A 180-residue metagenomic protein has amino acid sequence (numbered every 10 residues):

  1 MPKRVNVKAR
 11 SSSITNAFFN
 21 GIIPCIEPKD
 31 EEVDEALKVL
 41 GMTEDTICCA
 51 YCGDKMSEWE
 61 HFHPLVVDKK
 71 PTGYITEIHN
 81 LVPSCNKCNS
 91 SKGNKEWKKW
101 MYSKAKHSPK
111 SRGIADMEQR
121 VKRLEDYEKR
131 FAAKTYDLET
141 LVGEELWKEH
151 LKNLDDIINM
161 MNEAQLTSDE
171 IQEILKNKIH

Functional and structural regions predicted by a protein language model:
M1-C48, K69-K70, G113-R130, K134-D137: Short, charged surface segments at domain edges that flank catalytic/cofactor-binding sites
M1-E32, M56, W147-H180: A boundary/linker detector
C48-N86, K92-K110: Histidine-centered nuclease catalytic patch
S90-H180: A detector for short metal-coordination/catalytic motifs
